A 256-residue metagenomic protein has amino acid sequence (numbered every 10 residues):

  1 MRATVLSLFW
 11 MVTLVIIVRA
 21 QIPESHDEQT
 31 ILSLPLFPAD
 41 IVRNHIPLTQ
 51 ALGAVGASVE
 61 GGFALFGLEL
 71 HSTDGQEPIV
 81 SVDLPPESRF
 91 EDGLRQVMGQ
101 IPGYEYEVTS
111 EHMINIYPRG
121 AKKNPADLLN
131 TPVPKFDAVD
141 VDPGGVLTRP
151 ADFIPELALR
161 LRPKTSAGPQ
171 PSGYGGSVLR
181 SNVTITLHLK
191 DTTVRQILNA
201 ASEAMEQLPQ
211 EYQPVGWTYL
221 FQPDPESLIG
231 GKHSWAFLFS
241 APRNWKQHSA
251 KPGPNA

Functional and structural regions predicted by a protein language model:
R2-V5, F9-A256: N-terminal targeting/assembly segments of extracytoplasmic apparatus and virion spike/baseplate proteins
